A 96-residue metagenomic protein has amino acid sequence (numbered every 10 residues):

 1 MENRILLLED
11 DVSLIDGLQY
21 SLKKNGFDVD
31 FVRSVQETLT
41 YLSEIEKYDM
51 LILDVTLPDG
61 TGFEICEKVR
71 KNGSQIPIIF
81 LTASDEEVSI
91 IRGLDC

Functional and structural regions predicted by a protein language model:
M1-C96: N-terminal/domain-start alpha-helical segments
